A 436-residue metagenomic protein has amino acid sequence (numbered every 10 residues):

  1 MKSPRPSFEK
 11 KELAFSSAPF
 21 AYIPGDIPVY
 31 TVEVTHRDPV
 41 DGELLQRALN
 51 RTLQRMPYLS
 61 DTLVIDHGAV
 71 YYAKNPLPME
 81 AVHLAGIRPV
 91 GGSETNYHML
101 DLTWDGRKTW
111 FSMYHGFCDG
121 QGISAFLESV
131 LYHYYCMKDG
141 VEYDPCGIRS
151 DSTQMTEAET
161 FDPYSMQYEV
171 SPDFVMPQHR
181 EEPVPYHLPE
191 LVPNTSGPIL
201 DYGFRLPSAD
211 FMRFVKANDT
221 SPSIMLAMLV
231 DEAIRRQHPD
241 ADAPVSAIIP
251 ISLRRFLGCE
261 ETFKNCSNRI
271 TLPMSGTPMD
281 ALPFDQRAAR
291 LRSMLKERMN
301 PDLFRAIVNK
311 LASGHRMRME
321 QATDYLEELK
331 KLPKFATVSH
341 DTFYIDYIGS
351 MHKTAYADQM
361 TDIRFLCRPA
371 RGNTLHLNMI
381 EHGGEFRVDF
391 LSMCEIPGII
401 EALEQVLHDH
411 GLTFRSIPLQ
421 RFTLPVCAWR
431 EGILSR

Functional and structural regions predicted by a protein language model:
M1-D66, P76-D101, R235-R436: Acyl-thioester-dependent acyl-group transfer interface
M1-F15, D105, F117-A125, S129-R213 (+1 more regions): Non-catalytic, low-complexity flexible loops and terminal extensions
T31, S112, V192-N194: A short, mixed-charge helix-start or loop-turn motif at secondary-structure junctions
R37-M56, S112-E128, L200-P239, V388 (+1 more regions): Acyl activation and transfer enzymes in specialized metabolism, enriched for ANL adenylate-forming modules
R55-I65, C146-Y168, R213-L229, L329-Y344: Short, charge-rich amphipathic segments
G106-C118, P273-G276: Short acidic, glycine/Ser/Thr-rich loop/turn "cap" segments at secondary-structure junctions
T109, P222-S223, P244-V245: Alpha-helical scaffolds flanking conserved acidic
